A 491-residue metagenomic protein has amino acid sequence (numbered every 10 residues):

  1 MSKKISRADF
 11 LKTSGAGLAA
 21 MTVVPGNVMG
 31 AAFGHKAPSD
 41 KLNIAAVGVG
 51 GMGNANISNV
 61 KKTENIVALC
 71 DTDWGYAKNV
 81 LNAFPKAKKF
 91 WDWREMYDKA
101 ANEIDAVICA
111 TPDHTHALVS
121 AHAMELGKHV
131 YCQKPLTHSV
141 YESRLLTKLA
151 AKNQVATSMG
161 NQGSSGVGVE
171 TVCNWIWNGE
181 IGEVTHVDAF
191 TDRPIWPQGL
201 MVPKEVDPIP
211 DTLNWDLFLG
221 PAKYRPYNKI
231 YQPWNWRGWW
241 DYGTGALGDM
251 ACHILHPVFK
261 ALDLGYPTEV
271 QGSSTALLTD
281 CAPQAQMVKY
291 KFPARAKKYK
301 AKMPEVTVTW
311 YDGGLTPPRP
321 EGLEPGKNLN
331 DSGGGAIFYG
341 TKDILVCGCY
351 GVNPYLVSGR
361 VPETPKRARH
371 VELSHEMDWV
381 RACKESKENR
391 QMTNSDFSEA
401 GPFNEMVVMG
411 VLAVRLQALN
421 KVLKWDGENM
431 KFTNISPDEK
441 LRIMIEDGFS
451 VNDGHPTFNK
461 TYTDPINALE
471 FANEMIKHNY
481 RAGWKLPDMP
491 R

Functional and structural regions predicted by a protein language model:
M1-L18: N-terminal secretory signal peptides and thylakoid transit peptides that target proteins across membranes
S14-F84, G163-G166, V258: N-terminal Rossmann-like dinucleotide-binding module
G34-H35, K62-T63, C70, W74-K78 (+2 more regions): Glycine-enriched catalytic-core subsegment of oxygenase/oxidase enzymes
G48, M52, N56, N153-M159 (+10 more regions): Predominantly a Rossmann-like dinucleotide-binding segment in NAD(P)-dependent oxidoreductases
K88-D92: Short acidic-hydrophobic, aromatic-tinged amphipathic segments that line or gate anion-handling sites
M96-N102: Short amphipathic alpha-helix with an adjacent loop that forms part of the alpha/beta core around
V107-I108: N-terminal Rossmann-like NAD(P) cofactor-binding module of classical short-chain dehydrogenase/reductase
P112-D113, A117-S165, G179: Beta-strand-loop-alpha-helix segment that lines the small-molecule cofactor/substrate pocket of alpha/beta enzymes
